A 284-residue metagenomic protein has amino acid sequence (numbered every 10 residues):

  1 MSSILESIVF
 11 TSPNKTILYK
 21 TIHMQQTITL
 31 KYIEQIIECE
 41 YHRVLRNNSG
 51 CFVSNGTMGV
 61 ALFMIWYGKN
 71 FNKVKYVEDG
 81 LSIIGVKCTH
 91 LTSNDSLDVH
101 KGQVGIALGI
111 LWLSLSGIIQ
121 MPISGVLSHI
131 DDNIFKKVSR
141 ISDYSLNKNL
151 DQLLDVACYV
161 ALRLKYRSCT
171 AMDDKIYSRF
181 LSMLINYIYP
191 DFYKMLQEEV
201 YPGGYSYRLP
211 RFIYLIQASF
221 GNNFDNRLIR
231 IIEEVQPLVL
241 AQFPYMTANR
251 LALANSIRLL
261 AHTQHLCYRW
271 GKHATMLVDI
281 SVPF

Functional and structural regions predicted by a protein language model:
M1-H23: N-terminal amphipathic/basic-hydrophobic helices that include classical n-h-c signal peptides and signal-anchor
N14, K20-F284: Glycan-recognition and catalytic cores of secretory/periplasmic carbohydrate-active enzymes
